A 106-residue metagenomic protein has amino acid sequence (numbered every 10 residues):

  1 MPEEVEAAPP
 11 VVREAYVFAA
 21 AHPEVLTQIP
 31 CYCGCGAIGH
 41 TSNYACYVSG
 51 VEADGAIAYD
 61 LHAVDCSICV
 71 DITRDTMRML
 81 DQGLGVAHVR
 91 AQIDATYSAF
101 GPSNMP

Functional and structural regions predicted by a protein language model:
M1-T27, G39-C46: Short, charged low-complexity linear segments at domain edges
E6-R13, A63-V70, L80-L84: Soluble non-cytosolic domains of exported or imported proteins
A8, E14, P23-V25, V51 (+2 more regions): C-terminal-biased regions
E14, I68-D71, D75, H88 (+1 more regions): Extracytoplasmic/secreted proteins, especially bacterial periplasmic and envelope-associated proteins
Y16-C31, G50, G55-L61, V89: Immediate flanking context of iron-sulfur cluster ligation sites
I29-C33, Y44, V64-S67: Extracellular secreted precursors and ectodomains with disulfide-bonded cysteine-rich loops/domains
A37-D60, D71-Q82: Iron-sulfur (Fe-S) cluster-binding segments and ferredoxin-like electron-carrier domains, especially [2Fe-2S]
M77-P106: Short flanking/linker segments adjacent to small metal-binding domains or redox-active Cys/His motifs
